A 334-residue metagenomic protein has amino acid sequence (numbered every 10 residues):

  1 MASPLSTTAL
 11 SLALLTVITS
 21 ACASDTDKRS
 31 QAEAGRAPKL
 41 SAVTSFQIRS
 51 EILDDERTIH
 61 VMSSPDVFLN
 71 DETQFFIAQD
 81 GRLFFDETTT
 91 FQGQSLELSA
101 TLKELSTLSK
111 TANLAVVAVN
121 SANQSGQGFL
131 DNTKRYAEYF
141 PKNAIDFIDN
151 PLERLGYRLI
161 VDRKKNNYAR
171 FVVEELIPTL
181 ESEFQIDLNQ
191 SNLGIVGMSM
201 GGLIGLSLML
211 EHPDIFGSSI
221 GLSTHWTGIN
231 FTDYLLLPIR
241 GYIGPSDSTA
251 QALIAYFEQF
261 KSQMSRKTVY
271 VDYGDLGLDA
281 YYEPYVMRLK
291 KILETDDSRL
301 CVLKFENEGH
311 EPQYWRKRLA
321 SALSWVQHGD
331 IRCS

Functional and structural regions predicted by a protein language model:
M1, T16-V17: Detector for intrinsically disordered, low-structure N-terminal pre-sequences
M1-A9: Bacterial N-terminal signal peptides that target proteins for export
T8-T16: Sec-dependent N-terminal signal peptides
S20-A21: C-terminal motif of bacterial Sec signal peptides marking the signal peptidase cleavage site
T26-S334: Non-catalytic cap/lid and distal C-terminal segments of serine-dependent acyl enzymes
